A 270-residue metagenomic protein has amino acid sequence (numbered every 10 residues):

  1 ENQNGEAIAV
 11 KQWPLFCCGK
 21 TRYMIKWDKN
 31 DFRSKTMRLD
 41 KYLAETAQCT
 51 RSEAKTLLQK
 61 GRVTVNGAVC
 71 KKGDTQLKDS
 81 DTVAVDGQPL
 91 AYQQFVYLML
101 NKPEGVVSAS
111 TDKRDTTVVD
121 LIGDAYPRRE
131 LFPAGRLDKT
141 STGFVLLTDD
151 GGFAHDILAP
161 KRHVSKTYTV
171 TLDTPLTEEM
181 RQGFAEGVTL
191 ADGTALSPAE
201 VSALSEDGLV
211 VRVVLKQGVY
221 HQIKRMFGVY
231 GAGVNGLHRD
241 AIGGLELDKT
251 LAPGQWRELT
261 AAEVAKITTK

Functional and structural regions predicted by a protein language model:
E1-I8, K72, V264: Short intrinsically disordered, low-complexity coil segments enriched in acidic
A7-I8, W13, C18: Targeting/processing segments of secretory and organellar proteins
Q12-W13, W27, A125: Cationic, low-complexity basic patches in intrinsically disordered or flexible, solvent-exposed regions
C17-T36: Short, Lys/Arg-enriched N-terminal segments with co-localized hydrophobic residues within the first ~10-30 amino acids
S34-K270: Basic, flexible Lys/Arg- and Gly-enriched helix-loop patches that mediate nucleic-acid binding at interfaces with rRNA
